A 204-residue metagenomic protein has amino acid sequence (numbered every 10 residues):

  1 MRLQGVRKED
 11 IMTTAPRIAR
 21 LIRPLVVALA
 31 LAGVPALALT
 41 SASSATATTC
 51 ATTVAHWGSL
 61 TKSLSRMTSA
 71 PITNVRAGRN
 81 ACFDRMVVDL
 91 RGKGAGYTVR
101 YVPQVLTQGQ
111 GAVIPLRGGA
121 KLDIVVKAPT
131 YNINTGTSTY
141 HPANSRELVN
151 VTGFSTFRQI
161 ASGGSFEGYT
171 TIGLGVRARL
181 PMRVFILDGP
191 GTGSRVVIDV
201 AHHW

Functional and structural regions predicted by a protein language model:
K8-A47: Secretory targeting and sorting signals
S44-W204: Short linear recognition/processing motifs and adjacent strand/loop elements at protein termini and domain edges
